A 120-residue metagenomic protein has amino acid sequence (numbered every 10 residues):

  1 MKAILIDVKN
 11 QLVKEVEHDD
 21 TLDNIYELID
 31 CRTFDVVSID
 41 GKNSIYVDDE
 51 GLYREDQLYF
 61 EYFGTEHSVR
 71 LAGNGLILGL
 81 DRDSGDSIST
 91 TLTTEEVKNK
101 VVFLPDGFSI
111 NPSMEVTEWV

Functional and structural regions predicted by a protein language model:
M1-V120: Domain-length accessory/inserted modules outside core catalytic folds
